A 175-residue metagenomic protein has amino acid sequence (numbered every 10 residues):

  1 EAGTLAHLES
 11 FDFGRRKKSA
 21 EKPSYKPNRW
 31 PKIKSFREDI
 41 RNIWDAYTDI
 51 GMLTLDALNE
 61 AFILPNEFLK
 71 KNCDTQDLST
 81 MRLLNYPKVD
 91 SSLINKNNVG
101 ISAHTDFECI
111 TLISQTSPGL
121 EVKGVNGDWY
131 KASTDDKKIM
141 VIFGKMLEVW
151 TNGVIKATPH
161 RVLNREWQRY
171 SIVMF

Functional and structural regions predicted by a protein language model:
E1-F175: Peripheral, non-catalytic segments flanking oxidoreductase cores
